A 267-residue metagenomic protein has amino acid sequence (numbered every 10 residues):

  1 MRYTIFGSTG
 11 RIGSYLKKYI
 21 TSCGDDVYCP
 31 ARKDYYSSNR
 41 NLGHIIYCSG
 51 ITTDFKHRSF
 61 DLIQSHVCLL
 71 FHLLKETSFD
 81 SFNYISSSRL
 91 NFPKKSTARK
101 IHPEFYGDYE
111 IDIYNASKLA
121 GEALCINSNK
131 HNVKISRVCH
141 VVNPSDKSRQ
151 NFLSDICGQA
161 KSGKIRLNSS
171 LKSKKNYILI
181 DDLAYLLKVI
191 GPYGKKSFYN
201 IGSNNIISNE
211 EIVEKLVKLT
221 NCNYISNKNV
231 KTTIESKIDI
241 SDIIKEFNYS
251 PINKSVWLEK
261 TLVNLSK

Functional and structural regions predicted by a protein language model:
M1-C23: N-terminal Rossmann NAD(P)H-binding glycine-rich loop of SDR-like oxidoreductase domains
F6, I45-S49, F82-S88, S136-V138: SDR active-site strand-loop-helix element
D26-Y36: A short beta-strand-loop structural module common to alpha/beta enzyme folds
Y35-E76, R89-L90: NAD(P)H-binding glycine-rich loop region in Rossmannoid oxidoreductase-like domains and their noncatalytic homologs
F71-I113: Conserved Rossmann-fold NAD(P)-dependent oxidoreductase catalytic core, especially the SDR/UDP-sugar
I113, S117-A120: Active-site helix of classical SDR
A123-K175, I180: NAD(P)-dependent short-chain dehydrogenase/reductase
N168-K267: C-terminal substrate-binding subdomain of Rossmann-fold SDR/epimerase-dehydratase oxidoreductases
